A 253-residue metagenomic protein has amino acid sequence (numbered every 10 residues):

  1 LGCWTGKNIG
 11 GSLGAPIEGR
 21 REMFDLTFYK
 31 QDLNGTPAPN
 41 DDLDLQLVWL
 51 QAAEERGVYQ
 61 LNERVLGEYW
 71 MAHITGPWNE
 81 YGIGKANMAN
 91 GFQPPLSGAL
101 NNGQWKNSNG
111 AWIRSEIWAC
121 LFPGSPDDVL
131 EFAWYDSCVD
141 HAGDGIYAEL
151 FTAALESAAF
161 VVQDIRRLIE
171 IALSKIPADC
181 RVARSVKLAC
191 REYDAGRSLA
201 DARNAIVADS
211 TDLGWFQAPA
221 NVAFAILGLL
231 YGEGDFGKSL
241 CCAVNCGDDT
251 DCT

Functional and structural regions predicted by a protein language model:
L1, M88-A89, L96-K106, S115-P126 (+2 more regions): Accessory "access/gating" subregions that flank catalytic or transport cores
L1-C3, R64-E68, G237-S239, C252-T253: Alpha-helical scaffolds flanking conserved acidic
L1-V48, L66: An N-terminal structural lobe/cap that precedes and organizes the functional/catalytic core across diverse proteins
I9, L13-A15, R20-Y29, H141-D144 (+3 more regions): Catalytic phosphate/nucleotide-handling subdomain of diverse soluble enzymes
P37-N40, L45-Q46, L50-A142, I146-L150 (+2 more regions): Active-site cavity-forming subdomains of large catalytic enzyme subunits
